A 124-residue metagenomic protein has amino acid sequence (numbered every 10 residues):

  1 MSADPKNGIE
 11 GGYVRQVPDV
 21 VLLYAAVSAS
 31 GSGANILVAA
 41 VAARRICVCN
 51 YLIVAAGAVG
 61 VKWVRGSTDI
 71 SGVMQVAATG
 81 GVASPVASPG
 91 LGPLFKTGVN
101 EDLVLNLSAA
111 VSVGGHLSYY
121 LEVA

Functional and structural regions predicted by a protein language model:
S2-I46, N50, G98-N100, N106-A124: C-terminal interaction-tip segments
L23, N35-V38, D69-A78: Local beta-strand/beta-hairpin segments that build beta-sheet-rich folds
A42, L52-G57, R65, A78-G80 (+1 more regions): Non-cytosolic beta-sheet module surface loops
A56-V76, L117: Short, surface-exposed beta-strand/strand-loop-strand elements in extracellular ectodomains
D69-S71, L94-K96, L121-V123: A general secondary-structure boundary signal
T79-D102, S108: Beta-sandwich interaction modules
